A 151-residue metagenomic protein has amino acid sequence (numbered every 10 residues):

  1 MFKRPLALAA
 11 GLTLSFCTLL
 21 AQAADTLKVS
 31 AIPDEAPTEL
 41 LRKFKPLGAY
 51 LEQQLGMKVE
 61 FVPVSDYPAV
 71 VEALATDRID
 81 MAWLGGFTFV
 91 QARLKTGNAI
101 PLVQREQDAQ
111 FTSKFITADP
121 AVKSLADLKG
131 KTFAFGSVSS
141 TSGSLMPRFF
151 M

Functional and structural regions predicted by a protein language model:
M1-L12: Bacterial N-terminal signal peptides that target proteins for export
S15-L20: N-terminal signal peptide c-region/cleavage motif recognized by signal peptidases
D25, S30-E52, V64, F87 (+1 more regions): Bilobed "Venus flytrap"/periplasmic-binding protein-like clamshell domains and structurally analogous long
P33, P63-P68, D77-V90, K95 (+1 more regions): Beta->alpha turn/N-cap motifs
T38, K58-V62, P68: Early extracytoplasmic/lumenal segment of secretory-pathway proteins
E52-V62, R78: A local structural motif
L74-A75, L128: Hydrophobic residues within well-ordered alpha-helices
A99-D108: Short beta-strand->loop
